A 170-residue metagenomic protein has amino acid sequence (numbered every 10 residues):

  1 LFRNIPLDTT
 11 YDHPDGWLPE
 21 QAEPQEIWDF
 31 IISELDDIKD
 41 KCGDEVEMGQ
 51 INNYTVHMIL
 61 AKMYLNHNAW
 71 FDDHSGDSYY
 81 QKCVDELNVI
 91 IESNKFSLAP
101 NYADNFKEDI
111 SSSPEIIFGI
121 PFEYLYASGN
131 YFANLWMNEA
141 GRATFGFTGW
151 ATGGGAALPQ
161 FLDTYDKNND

Functional and structural regions predicted by a protein language model:
L1, D8, F30: Mobile, glycine-rich extracellular loop/lid and propeptide segments that shape or gate substrate/ligand access
F2-I5, M58: Short, compositionally biased low-complexity segments
N4-Q25, W70-K82: Short coil/linker segments at helix-helix boundaries
G16, K41, Y102-A103: Sparse, context-dependent recognition of short Cys/His-centered cofactor- or disulfide-binding micro-motifs
W28, I32-D37, Q50-D170: An aromatic- and glycine-enriched ligand-binding surface/loop that stacks and positions planar moieties
K41-Q50: Flexible helix-coil transition and linker loops at the boundaries of alpha-helical arrays
